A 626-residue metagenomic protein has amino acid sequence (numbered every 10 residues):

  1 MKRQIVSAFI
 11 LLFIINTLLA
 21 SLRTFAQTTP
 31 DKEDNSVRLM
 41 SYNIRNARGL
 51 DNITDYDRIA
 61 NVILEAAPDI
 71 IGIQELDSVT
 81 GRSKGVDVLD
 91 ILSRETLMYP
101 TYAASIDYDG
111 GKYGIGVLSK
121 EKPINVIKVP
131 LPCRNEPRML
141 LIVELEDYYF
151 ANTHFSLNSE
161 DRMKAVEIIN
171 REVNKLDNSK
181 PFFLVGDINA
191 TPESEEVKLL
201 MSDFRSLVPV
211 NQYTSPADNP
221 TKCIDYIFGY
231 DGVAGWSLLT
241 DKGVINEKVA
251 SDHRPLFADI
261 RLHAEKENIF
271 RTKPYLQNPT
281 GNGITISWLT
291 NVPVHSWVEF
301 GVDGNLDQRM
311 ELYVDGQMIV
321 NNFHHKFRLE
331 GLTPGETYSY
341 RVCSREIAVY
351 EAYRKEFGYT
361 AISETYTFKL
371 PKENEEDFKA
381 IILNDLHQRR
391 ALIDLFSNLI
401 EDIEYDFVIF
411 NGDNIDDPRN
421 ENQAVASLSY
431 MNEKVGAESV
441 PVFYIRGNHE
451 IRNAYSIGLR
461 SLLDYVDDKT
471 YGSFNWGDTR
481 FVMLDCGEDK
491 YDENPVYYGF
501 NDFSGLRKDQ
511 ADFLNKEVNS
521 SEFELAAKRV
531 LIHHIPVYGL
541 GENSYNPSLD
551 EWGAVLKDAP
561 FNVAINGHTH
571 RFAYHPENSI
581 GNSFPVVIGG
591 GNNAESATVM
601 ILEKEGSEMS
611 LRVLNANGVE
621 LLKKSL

Functional and structural regions predicted by a protein language model:
K2, L22-R94, D107-G111, E167 (+7 more regions): N-terminal, active-site-proximal structural segment of metallo-dependent hydrolase catalytic domains
Q4-M40, D87, V233, D252-R254 (+3 more regions): Acidic, histidine-bearing metal-coordination/catalytic regions of metal-dependent phosphoesterases
Q27-T29, K128-V129, S159, R171-F183 (+2 more regions): Metal-dependent phosphoester-hydrolase catalytic domains
A47-G49, S78-R82, Y108-G110, N158-D161 (+9 more regions): Active-site environment of divalent metal-dependent phosphoester hydrolases
D51-N52, E75-Y149, T240-K248, I319 (+1 more regions): Structured beta-strand-rich core segments of catalytic domains in phosphoester-bond hydrolases
I91-L97, K112-S119, I124-K128, P132 (+6 more regions): Extended active-site neighborhood of metal-dependent phosphoesterases/phosphodiesterases
I142-A151, R162-D203, V294-S296, I403-F407 (+3 more regions): His/acidic metal-ligating clusters that form di-metal
V197-P220, I224-G229, H325, G541-S607: Conserved beta-sheet core of the metallophosphoesterase superfamily
